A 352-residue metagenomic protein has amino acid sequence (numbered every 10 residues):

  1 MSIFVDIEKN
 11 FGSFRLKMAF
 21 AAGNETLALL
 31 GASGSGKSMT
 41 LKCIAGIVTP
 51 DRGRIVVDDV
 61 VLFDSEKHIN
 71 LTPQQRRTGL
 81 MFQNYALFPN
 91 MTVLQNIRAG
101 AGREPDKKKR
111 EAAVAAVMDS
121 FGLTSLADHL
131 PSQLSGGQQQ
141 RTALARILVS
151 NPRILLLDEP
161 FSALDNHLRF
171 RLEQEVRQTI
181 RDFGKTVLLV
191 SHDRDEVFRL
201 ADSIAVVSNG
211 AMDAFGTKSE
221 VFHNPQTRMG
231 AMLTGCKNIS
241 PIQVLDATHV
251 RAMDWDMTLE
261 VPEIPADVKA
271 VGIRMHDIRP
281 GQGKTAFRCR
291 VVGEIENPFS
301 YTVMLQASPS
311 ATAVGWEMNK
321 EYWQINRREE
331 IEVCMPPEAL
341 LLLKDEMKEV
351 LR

Functional and structural regions predicted by a protein language model:
F4-T26, L30-A32, S38-M39, G46-T49 (+4 more regions): Non-catalytic connector elements of ABC transporters
S38-L41, R141-T142: ABC ATPase nucleotide-binding domain helices that frame the ATP-binding cleft
K42-C43, S203: The short alpha-helix immediately C-terminal to the Walker A/P-loop
R54-R76: ABC ATPase NBD Q-loop/coupling interface
R77-G79, Q83, N90-M229: ABC ATPase nucleotide-binding domains
F222-A247, G272: C-terminal boundary and immediately downstream tail of ABC-type ATPase nucleotide-binding domains
